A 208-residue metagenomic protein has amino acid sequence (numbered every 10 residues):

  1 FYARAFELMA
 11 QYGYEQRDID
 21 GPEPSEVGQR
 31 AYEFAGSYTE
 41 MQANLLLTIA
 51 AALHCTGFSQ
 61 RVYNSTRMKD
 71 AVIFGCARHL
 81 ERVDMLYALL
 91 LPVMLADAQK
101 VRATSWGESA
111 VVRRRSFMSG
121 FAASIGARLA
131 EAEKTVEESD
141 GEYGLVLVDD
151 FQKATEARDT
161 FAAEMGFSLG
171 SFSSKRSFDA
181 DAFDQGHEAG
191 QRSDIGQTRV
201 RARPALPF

Functional and structural regions predicted by a protein language model:
F1-A10: Short, Lys/Glu-rich amphipathic helical modules
G13-F208: Extended, helix-rich structural scaffolds rather than catalytic motifs
